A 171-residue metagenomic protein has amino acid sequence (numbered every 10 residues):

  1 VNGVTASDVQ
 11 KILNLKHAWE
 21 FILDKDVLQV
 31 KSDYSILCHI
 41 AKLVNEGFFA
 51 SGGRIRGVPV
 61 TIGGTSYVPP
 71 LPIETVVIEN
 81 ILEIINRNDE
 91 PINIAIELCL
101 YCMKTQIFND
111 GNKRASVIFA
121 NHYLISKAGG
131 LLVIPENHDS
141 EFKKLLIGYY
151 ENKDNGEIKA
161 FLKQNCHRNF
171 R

Functional and structural regions predicted by a protein language model:
V1-R171: FIC/Doc superfamily catalytic core
